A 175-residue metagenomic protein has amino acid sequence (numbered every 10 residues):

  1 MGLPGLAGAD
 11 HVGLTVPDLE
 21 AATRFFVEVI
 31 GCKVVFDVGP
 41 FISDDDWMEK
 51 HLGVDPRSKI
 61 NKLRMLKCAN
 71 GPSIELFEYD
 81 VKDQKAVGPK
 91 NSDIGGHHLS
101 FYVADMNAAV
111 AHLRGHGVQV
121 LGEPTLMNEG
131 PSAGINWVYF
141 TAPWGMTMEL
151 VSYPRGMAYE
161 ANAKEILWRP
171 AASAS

Functional and structural regions predicted by a protein language model:
M1-G5, L14, D37, I74 (+1 more regions): Vicinal oxygen chelate
G8, K59-I60, D93-G95, G134: Exposed loop/turn and edge beta-strand positions of beta-sandwich/beta-sheet ligand-binding modules
A9, L63-L66, G71-L76, G96 (+1 more regions): Short, structured motif recognition centered on aromatic/hydrophobic residues
T15-G71, A108, G115, N128-A133: Core segments of cupin and vicinal oxygen chelate
I42, V81, P154-G156: A short acidic/small-residue loop/turn micro-motif
F77-D83: Short beta-strand-to-loop junctions in surface cap/lid or active-site-entrance loops
P89-N91: Short consensus segments that form the blades of beta-propeller domains, in both extracellular/periplasmic
